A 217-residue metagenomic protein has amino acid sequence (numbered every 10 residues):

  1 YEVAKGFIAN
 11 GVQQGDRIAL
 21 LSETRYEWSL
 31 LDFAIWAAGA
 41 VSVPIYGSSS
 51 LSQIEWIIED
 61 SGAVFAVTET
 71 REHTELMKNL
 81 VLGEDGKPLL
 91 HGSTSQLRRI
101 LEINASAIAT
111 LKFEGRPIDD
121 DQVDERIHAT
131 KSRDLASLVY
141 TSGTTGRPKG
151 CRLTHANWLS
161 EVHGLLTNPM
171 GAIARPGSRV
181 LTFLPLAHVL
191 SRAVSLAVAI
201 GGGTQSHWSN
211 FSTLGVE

Functional and structural regions predicted by a protein language model:
Y1-E2, S132, C151-A172: Conserved structural elements of the adenylate-forming
V3-S49, F183: Conserved AMP-binding/adenylate-forming
D32-A38, D60, H188, A199-I200: Short hydrophobic alpha-helices that are characteristic scaffold elements of the AMP-binding
I45-G47, E69, S209: Short beta->alpha connector loops at strand-helix junctions that form conserved, small/polar/Pro-enriched
E72-S132: ANL superfamily adenylate-forming
I118-Y140, R147, I173-R179: Conserved pre-ATP/AMP-binding loop-to-beta segment of ANL
L159-R179, L186-E217: Conserved AMP-binding/adenylation subdomain of ANL enzymes
